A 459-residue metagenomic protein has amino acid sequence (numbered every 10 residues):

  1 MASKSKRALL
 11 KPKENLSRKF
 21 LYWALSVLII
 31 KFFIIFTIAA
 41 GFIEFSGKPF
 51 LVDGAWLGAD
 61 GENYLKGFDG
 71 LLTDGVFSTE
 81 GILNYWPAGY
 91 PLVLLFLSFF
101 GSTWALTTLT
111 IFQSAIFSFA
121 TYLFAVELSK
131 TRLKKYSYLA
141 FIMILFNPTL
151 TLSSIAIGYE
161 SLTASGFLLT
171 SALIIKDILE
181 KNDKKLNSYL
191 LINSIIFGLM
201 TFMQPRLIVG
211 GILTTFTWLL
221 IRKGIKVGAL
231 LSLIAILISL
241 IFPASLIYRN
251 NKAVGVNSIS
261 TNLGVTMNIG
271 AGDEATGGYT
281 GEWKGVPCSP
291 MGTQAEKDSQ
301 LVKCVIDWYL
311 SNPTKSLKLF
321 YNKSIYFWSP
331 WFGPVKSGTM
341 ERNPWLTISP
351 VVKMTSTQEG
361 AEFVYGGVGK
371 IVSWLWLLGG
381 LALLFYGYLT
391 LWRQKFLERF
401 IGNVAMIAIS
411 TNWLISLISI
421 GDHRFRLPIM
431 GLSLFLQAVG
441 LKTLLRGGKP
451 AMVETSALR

Functional and structural regions predicted by a protein language model:
G47-E62, L72-L95, F99, T107: Membrane-proximal lumenal/periplasmic loop motifs of glycosylation machinery
L83-N84, A88-L95, F100-F119, S153 (+1 more regions): Loop-to-helix entry region of an early transmembrane alpha helix in multi-pass inner-membrane enzymes
W104-T108, K323-A405: Membrane-interface anchor segments at the N-terminal boundary of transmembrane helices in multi-pass membrane enzymes
T108-R132, L169-L173, A382-Y388: Transmembrane-helix motifs of polytopic, lipid-linked glycan transferases
L109-I116, I142-I174, M200-G210, F425-M430: Multi-pass, polyprenyl lipid-linked donor-dependent membrane glycosyltransferases
R132-K134, T170-I192, M200, W218-G224: Membrane-interface transmembrane helices that cradle and orient dolichyl/undecaprenyl
F141, S188-Q204, T215-F216, A235-I241 (+1 more regions): Membrane-interface alpha helices of multi-pass inner-membrane proteins
N251-V351: Membrane-proximal stem/loop segments at transmembrane-domain junctions that anchor or position
